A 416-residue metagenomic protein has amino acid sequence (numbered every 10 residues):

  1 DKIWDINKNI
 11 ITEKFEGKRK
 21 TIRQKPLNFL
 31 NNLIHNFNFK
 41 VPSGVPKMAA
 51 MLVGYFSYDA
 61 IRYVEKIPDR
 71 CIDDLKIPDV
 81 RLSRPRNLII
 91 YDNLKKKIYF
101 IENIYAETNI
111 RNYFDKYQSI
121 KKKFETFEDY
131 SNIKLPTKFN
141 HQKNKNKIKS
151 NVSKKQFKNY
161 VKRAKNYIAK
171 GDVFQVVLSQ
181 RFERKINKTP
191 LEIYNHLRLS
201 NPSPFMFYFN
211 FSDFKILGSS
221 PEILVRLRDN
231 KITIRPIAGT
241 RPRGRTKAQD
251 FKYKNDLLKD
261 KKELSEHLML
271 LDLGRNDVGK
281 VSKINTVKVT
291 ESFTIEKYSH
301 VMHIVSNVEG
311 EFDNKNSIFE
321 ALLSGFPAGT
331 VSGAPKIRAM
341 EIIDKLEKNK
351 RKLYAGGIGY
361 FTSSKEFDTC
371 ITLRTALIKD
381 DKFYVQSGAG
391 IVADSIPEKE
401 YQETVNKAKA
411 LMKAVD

Functional and structural regions predicted by a protein language model:
D1-D416: Extended alpha-helical targeting/anchoring segments, especially N-terminal organellar/secretory targeting helices
